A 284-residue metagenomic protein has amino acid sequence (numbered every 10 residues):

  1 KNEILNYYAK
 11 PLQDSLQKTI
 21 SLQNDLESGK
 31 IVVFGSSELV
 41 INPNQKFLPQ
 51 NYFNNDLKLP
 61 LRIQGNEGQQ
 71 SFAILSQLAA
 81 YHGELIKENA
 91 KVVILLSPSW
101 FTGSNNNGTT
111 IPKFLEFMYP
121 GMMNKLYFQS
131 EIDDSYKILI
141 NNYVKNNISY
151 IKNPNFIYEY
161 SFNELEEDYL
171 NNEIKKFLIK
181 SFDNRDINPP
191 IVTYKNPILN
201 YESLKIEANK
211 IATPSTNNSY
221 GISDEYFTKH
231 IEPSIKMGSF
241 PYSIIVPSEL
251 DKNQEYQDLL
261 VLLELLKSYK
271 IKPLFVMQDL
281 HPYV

Functional and structural regions predicted by a protein language model:
N2-I63, S76-Q77: Membrane/wall-proximal cationic-aromatic binding patches
P11-L12, Q69-A73, D251-D258: Soluble or luminal CAZymes and related metallo-dependent hydrolases
L22-D25, H82-I86, L265: A general structural signal for short secondary-structure junctions and capping/turn motifs
E27-K30, L59-P60, E88-K91, K267-L274: Loop/turn elements at helix/coil->beta-strand transitions in domains of secreted/extracellular proteins
F34-S37, I94-S99, P233-M237, V276-L280: Short loop/turn segments at strand-loop or loop-helix junctions that form parts of catalytic or ligand-binding pockets
L39-E131: Membrane-embedded segments
M118-Q257: Secreted/periplasmic serine-hydrolase-like ester/acetyl group-modifying domain
I244, D251-V284: Extended hydrophobic/aromatic segments used for targeting, binding, or gating
